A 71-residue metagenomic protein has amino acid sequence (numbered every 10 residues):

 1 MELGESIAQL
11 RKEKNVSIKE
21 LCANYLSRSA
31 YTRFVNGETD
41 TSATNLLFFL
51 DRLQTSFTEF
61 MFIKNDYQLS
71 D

Functional and structural regions predicted by a protein language model:
M1-E13: A short, Lys/Arg-rich alpha-helix, primarily the initiator
S6, S17, S42-N45: Residues that mark the N-terminal boundary/hinge immediately upstream of a DNA-recognition element
Q9, K19-E20, F48: Alpha-helical residues within helix-turn-helix
R11, Y25, V35, N45 (+1 more regions): DNA major-groove recognition helix of helix-turn-helix
K14-R33: Short alpha-helical DNA-recognition segment
T44-F60: DNA major-groove recognition helix of helix-turn-helix/homeodomain DNA-binding modules
F62-D71: Short, charged recognition helix plus adjacent turn of helix-turn-helix-like nucleic-acid-binding domains
